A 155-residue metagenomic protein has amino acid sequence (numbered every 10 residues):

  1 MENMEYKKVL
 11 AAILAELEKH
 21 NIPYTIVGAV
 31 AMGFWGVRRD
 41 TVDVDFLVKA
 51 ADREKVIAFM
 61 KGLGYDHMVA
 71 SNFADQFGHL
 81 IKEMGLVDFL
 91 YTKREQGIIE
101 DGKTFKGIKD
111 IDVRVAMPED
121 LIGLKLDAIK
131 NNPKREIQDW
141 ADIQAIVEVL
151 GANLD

Functional and structural regions predicted by a protein language model:
M1-D155: Compositionally biased terminal segments of proteins
